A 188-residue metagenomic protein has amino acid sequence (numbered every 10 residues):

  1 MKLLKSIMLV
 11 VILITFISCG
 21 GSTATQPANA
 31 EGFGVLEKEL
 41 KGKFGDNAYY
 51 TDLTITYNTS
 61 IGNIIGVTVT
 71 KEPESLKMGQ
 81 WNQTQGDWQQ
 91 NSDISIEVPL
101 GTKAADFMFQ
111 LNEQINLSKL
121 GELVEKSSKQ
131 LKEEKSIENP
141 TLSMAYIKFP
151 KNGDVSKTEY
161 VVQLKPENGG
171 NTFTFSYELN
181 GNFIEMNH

Functional and structural regions predicted by a protein language model:
K2-V10: Sec-dependent signal peptide recognition, specifically the positively charged N-region followed immediately by
T15-S18: C-terminal motif of bacterial Sec signal peptides marking the signal peptidase cleavage site
G20-T23: Bacterial signal peptide processing site
P27-D46: Post-signal peptide N-terminal segment of mature Sec-exported envelope proteins
D46-Q80, Y146-F175: Exposed beta-strand-loop-beta-strand "reactive/processing" segments of non-cytosolic proteins
S75-V98, G169-H188: A short, surface-exposed beta-strand/turn
S92-N139: Long, charged/polar, surface-exposed segments that mediate recognition or autoinhibition
E138-Y146: Mature extracellular/secreted ectodomains of secretory-pathway proteins
